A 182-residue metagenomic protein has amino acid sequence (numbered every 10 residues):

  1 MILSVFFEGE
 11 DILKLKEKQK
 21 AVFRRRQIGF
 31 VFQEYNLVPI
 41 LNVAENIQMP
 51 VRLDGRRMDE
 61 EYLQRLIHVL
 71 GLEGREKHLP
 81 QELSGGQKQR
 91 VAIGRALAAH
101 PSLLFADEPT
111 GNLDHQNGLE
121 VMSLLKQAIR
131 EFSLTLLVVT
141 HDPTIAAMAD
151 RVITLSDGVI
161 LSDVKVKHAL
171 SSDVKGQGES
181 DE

Functional and structural regions predicted by a protein language model:
M1-L155: ABC family nucleotide-binding domain
V159-E182: Conserved beta-strand-loop-alpha-helix hinge in the C-terminal portion of ABC ATPase nucleotide-binding domains
